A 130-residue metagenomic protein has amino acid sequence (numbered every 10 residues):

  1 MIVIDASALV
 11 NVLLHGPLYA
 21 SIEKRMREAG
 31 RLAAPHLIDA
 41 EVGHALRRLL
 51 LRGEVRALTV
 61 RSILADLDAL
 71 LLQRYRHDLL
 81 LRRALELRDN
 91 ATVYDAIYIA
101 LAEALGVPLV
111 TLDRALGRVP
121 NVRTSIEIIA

Functional and structural regions predicted by a protein language model:
M1, I99-A130: Acidic, PIN/NYN-like endoribonuclease modules and their adjacent C-terminal/linker elements
M1-I38, L49-R61, R114: Short, well-structured N-terminal submotif of metal-dependent ribonuclease cores
N11-L13, A45, V119-P120: Residues that scaffold the ATP/ADP-binding catalytic core of kinase and kinase-like folds
Y19, D39-G43, L81, L116-G117: Alpha-helix N-cap/helix-start and coil->helix boundary motif
E41-A45, I63-D66, R83: A general alpha-helix detector
H44-L51, A104: Short glycine/serine- and small hydrophobic-enriched flexible loop segments
L70-L112: Active-site neighborhoods of divalent-metal-dependent phosphate/nucleic-acid chemistry enzymes
